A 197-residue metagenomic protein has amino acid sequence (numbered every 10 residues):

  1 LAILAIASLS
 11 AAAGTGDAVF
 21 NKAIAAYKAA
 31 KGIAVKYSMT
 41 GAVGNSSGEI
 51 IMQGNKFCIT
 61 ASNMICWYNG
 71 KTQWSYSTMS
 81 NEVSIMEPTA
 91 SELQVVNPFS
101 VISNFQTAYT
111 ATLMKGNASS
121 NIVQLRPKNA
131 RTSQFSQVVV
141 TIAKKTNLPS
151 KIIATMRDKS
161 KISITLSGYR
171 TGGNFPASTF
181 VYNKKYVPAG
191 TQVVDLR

Functional and structural regions predicted by a protein language model:
I3-N45, N55-K56, N81, Y186-R197: N-terminal leader/targeting segments and the immediate start of mature chains
A26, G48-M52, I65-C66, T110-G116: Short, exposed beta-strand/loop patches in secreted or surface proteins that constitute
K31-I33, S46, N55, S62-M64 (+6 more regions): Envelope-exposed proteins and targeting segments
S38-T40, T60, Y76-T78, R126-K128 (+1 more regions): A generic structural motif
S47-V96, I162: An acidic-aromatic
P88-S120: Flexible, surface-exposed loop/linker segments and immediately adjacent secondary-structure boundaries
Y109-A111, G116-V187, V194-L196: Gly/Pro-enriched, hydrophobic low-complexity segments that function as extracytoplasmic propeptides/linkers
